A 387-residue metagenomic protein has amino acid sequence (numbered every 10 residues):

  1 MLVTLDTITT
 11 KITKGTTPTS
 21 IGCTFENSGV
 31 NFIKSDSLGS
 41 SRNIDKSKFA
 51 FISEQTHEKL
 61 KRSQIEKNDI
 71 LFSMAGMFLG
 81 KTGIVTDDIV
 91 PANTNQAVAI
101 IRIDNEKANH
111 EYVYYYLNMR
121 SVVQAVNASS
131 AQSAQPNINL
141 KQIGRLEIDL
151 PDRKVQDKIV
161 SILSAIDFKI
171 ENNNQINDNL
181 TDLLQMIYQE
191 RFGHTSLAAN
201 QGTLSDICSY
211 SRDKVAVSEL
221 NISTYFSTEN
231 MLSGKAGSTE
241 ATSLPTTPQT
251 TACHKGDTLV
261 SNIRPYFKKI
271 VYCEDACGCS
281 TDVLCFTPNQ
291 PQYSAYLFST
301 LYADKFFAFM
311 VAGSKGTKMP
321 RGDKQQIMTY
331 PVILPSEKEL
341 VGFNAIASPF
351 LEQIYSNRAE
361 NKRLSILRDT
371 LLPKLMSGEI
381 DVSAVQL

Functional and structural regions predicted by a protein language model:
M1-T16, R145-V217, M231, E339-N344 (+1 more regions): Non-catalytic DNA-recognition/assembly elements of restriction-modification systems
T4-C23, S37-K67, S205-A216, L220-K255 (+2 more regions): Sequence-specific dsDNA recognition surfaces
K14, K34-S35, F51-R120, T250-T251 (+2 more regions): A short beta-sheet element
T56, A99-I103, R145-L150, S164 (+4 more regions): Short, well-ordered beta-strand elements within core beta-sheets of diverse protein domains
P91-A99, E111, A131-V160, C279-D282 (+1 more regions): A short glycine-rich beta-alpha junction/loop motif
K255, Y293-A295, K305, S336-E339 (+2 more regions): Hydrophobic/basic alpha-helical segments
